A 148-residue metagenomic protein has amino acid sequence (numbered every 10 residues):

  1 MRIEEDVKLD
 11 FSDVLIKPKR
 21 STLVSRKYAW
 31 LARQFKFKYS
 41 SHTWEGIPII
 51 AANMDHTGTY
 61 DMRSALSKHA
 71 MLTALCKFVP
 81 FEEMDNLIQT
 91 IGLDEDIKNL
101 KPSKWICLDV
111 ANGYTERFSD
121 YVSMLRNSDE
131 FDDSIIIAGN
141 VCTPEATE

Functional and structural regions predicted by a protein language model:
M1-E148: Active-site entrance/lid segments in N-terminal catalytic domains of soluble metabolic enzymes
